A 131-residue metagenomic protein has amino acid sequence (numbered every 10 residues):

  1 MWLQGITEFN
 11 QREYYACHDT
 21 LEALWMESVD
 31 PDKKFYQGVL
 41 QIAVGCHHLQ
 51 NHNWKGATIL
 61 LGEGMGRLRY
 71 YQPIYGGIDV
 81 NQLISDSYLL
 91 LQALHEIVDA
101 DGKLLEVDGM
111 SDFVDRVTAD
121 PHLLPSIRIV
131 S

Functional and structural regions predicted by a protein language model:
W2, Y14-Y15, W54-K55, L61: TPR-repeat structural position
N10-E22: Helix-turn-helix repeat elements of alpha-solenoid scaffolds
C17, L24, P31, A57 (+3 more regions): Alpha-helical solenoid scaffolds that mediate protein-protein interactions, centered on TPR/SEL1-like repeats but also
I42, P73-E96: TPR/TPR-like alpha-solenoid helical repeat scaffolds
I97-S131: A hydrophobic membrane-anchoring alpha-helix module
